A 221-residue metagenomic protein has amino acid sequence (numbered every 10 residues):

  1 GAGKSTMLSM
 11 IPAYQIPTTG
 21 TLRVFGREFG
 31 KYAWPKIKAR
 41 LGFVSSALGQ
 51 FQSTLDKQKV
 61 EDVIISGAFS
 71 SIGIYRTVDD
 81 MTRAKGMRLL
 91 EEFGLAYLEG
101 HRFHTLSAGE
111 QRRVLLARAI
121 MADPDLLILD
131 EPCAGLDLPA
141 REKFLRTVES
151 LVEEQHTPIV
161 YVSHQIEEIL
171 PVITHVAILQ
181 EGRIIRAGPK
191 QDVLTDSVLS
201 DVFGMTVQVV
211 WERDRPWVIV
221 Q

Functional and structural regions predicted by a protein language model:
P12: Helix-to-loop junction immediately C-terminal to a conserved catalytic motif
G20-G30, I37: Conserved ABC transporter NBD signature motif
D123: Conserved catalytic motifs of ABC-family nucleotide-binding domains
L127-D130: Catalytic Walker B motif of ABC-type/P-loop ATPase nucleotide-binding domains
S163-H164: H-loop/switch region of ABC-family ATPase nucleotide-binding domains
V202-Q221: ABC ATPase nucleotide-binding domains
